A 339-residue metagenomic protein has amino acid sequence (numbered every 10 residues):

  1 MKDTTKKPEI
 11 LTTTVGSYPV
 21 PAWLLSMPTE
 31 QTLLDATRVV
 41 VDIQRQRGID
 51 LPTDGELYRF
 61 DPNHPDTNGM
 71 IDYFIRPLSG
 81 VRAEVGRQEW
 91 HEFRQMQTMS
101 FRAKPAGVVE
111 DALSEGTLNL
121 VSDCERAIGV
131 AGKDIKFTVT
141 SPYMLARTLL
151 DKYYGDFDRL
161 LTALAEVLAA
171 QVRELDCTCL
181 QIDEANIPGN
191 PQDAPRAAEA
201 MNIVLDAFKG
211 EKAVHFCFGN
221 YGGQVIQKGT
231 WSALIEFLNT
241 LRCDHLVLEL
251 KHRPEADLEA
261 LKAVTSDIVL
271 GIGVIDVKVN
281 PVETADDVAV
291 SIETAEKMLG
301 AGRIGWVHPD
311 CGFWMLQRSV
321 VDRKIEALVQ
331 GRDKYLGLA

Functional and structural regions predicted by a protein language model:
M1-A339: Domain-level signal for soluble alpha/beta catalytic cores
